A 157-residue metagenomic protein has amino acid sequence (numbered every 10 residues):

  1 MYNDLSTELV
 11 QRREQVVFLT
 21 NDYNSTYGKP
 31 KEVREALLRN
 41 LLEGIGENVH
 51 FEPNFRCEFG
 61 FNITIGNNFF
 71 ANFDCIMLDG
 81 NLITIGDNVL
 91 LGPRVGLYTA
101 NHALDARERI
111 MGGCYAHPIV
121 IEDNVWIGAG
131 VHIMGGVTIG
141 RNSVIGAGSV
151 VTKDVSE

Functional and structural regions predicted by a protein language model:
M1-N48: Terminal amphipathic alpha-helical/low-complexity segments used for targeting or macromolecular assembly
N24, K153-E157: Short arginine-rich
L42-I45, P53-C57: A glycine-rich, hydrophobic loop/mini-helix early in the fold
F55-I65, F70-T138: Flexible, glycine/small-residue-enriched loop-and-beta-strand segment within the central core of proteins
I83, S149, E157: Glycine-centered loop/turn positions within well-structured domains that cap or flank conserved ligand/cofactor-binding
G128-V144, S149-D154: Beta-rich strand-turn-strand
